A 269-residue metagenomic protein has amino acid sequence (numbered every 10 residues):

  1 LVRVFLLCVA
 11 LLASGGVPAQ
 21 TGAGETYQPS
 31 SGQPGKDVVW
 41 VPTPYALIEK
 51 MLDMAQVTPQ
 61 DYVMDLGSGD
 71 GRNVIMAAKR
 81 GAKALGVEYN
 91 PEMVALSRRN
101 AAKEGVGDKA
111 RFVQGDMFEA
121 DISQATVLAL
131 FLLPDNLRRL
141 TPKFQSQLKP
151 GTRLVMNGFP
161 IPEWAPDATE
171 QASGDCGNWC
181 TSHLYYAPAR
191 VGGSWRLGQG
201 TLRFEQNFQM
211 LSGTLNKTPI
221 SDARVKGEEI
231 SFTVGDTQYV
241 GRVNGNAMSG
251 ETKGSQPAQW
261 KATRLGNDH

Functional and structural regions predicted by a protein language model:
Q20-D61: S-adenosyl-L-methionine
Q60-G69: Conserved class I S-adenosyl-L-methionine
G71-I75: Glycine-rich SAM-binding Motif I of class I
K83-E88: Conserved SAM-binding motif I beta-strand of class I
P91-Q124: S-adenosyl-L-methionine
L137-R190: C-terminal substrate-binding/active-site "lid" region of AdoMet-derived donor-dependent transferases
A189-A258: Central antiparallel beta-sheet cores of small beta-barrel/beta-sandwich binding domains
